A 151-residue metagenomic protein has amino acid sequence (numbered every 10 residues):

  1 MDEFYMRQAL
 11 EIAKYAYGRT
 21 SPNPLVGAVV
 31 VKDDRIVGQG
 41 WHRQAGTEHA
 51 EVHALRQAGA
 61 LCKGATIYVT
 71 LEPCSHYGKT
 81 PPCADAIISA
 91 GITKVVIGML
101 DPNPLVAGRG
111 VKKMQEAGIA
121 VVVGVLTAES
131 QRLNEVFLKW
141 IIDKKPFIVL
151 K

Functional and structural regions predicted by a protein language model:
M1-T20, I36, G78-K151: Zinc-dependent deaminase
T20-V26: Conserved N-terminal beta1-alpha1 strand-loop-helix module at the mouth
V26-D34: Short beta-strand scaffold segments in enzyme catalytic cores
G38-G40: Short hydrophobic alpha-helix segments
R43, T70, G98: Conserved residues at the C-terminal ends of beta-strands
Q44-R56: A short, polar/charged loop-to-alpha-helix boundary motif
E48, I67-I88: Local cysteine-cluster metal-coordination motifs and their immediate loop/turn environment, predominantly Fe-S cluster
C62-S75, D143-K151: N-terminal pre-triad scaffold of radical SAM enzymes
